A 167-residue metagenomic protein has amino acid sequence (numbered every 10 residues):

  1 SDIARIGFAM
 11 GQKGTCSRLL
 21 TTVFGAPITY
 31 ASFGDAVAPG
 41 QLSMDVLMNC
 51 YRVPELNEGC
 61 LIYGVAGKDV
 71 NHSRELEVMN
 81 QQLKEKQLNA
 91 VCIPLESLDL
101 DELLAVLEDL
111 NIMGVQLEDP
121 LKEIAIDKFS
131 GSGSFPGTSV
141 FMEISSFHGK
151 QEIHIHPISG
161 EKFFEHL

Functional and structural regions predicted by a protein language model:
S1-L61: Catalytic alpha/beta core domains of metabolic enzymes, predominantly
C60-H166: Phosphate/diphosphate ligand-binding glycine-rich loop within oxidoreductases
